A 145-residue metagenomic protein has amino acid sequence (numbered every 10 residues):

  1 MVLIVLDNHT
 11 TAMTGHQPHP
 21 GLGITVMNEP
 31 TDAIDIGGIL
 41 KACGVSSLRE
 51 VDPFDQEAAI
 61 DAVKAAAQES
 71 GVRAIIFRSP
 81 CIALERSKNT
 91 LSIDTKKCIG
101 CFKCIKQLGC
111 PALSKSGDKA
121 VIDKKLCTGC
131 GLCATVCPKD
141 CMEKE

Functional and structural regions predicted by a protein language model:
M1-I76, R86: Thiamine diphosphate
V5-N8, D52-P53, F77-S79, T95 (+4 more regions): Active-site proximal loops enriched in glycine and acidic residues that flank catalytic Cys/His/Asp and coordinate
P18-G23, N28-P30, L91-S92, G109-C110 (+1 more regions): General N-terminal targeting signals
A65-K115: Glycine/aspartate-rich loop-and-adjacent alpha/beta segment that forms the canonical ThDP
L91, I99-V121, T128, L132-E145: Iron-sulfur cluster-binding cysteine motifs and their immediate structural context in ferredoxin-like electron-transfer
